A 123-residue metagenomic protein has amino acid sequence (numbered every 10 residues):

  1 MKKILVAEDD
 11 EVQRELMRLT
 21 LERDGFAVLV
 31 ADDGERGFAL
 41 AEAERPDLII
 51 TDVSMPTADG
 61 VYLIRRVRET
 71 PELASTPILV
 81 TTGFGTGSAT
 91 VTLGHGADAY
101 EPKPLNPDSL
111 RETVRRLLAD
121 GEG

Functional and structural regions predicted by a protein language model:
E8: Conserved acidic carboxylate
R14, P56, A74, T86: The feature encodes the CheY-like receiver
E15-R23: Charged docking surfaces used in two-component/phosphorelay signaling
R18, Y62, F84-P102, D108-R116: Alpha4 helix (beta4-alpha4-beta5 surface) of REC/receiver domains from two-component response regulators
G25-D32, L40: Short hydrophobic/Thr-rich beta-strand motif most characteristic of the beta2 strand and flanking loop of CheY-like
D33-R36, D59-R65: Acidic catalytic/metal-coordinating carboxylates
D52: Active-site residues of response regulator receiver
